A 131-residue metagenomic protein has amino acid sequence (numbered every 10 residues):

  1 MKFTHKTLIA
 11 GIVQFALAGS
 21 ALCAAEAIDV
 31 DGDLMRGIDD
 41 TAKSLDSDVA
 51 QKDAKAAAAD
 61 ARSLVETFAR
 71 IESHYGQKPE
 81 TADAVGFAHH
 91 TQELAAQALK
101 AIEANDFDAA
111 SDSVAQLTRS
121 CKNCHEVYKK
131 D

Functional and structural regions predicted by a protein language model:
M1, A21, R119-K122: Secreted/extracellular small peptides and ectodomain modules produced from precursors
M1, A24-E26, D131: Absolute protein N-terminus
M1-I12: Bacterial N-terminal signal peptides that target proteins for export
A10-S20: Bacterial N-terminal signal peptides
A24-T118: Extracytoplasmic c-type cytochrome modules immediately beyond a signal peptide or single-pass transmembrane anchor
L117-K129: The canonical Cys-X-X-Cys-His
